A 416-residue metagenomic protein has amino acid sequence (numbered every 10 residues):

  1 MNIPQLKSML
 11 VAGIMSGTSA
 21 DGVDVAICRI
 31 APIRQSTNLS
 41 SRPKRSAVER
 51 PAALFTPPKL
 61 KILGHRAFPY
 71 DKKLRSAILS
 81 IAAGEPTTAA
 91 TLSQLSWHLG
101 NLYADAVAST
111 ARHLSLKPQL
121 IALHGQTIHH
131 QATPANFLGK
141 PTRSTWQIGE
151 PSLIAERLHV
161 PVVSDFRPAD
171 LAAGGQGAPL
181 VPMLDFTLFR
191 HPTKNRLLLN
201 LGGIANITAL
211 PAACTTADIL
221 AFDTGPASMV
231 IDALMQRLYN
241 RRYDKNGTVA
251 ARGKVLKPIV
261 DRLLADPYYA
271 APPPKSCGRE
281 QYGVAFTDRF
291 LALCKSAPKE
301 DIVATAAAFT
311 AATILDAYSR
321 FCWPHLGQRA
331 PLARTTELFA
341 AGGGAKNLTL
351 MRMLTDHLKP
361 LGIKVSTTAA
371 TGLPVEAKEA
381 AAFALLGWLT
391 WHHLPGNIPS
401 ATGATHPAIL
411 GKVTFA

Functional and structural regions predicted by a protein language model:
M1, A31-K59, S115, S319-T336: Intrinsic disorder/low-complexity segments
K7, M15, S19-Q35, A53-A90 (+1 more regions): Short glycine-rich, Thr/Ser-proximal phosphate-binding strand/loop in the N-terminal lobe of ATP-dependent enzymes
V11-M15, L120-A122, R196-N200, I219-A221: Short glycine-aspartate micro-motif
S16, L123-Q126, L201-G203, E337-N347 (+1 more regions): Glycine-rich beta-strand-to-loop/alpha-helix junction loops that act as flexible
A20, A304, A308, S366-A416: Glycine-rich phosphate-binding/hydrolytic loop that grips phosphoryl groups
V23, C28-I30, G64-I78, E156-R190 (+1 more regions): Glycine-rich phosphate-binding loop plus the immediately following alpha-helix
A82-I148: Short beta-strand-loop/turn "lid" adjacent to the catalytic site in phosphate-handling enzymes
R241-L326, P331-E337, L348-D356, P360: A contiguous, well-structured pocket-lining segment that forms one wall/lid of small-molecule binding clefts in soluble
